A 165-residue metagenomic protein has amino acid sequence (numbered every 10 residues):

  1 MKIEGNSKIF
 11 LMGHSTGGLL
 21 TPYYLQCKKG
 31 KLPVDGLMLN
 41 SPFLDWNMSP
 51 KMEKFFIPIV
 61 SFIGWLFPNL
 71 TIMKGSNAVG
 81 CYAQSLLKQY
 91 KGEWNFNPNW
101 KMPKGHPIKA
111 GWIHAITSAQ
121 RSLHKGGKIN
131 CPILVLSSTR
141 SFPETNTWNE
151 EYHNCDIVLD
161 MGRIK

Functional and structural regions predicted by a protein language model:
E4-S15: Alpha/beta-hydrolase fold nucleophile elbow
I9, D35, P132: Conserved acidic residues
S15, T139-S141: Residue-level signal for short, function-critical loop segments
T16, L20-I108: Alpha/beta-hydrolase-fold enzymes
G30-L32, G126-N130: Short, conserved loop/helix-junction motifs that constitute active-site signature segments in enzyme catalytic cores
K104-G126: Active-site nucleophile elbow and catalytic-triad environment of alpha/beta-hydrolase enzymes
I129, V135-S137: Short beta-strand/loop motif that positions the catalytic acidic residue of the alpha/beta-hydrolase fold
F142-K165: Conserved loop-alpha-helix segment in the C-terminal half of the alpha/beta-hydrolase fold that carries the catalytic
